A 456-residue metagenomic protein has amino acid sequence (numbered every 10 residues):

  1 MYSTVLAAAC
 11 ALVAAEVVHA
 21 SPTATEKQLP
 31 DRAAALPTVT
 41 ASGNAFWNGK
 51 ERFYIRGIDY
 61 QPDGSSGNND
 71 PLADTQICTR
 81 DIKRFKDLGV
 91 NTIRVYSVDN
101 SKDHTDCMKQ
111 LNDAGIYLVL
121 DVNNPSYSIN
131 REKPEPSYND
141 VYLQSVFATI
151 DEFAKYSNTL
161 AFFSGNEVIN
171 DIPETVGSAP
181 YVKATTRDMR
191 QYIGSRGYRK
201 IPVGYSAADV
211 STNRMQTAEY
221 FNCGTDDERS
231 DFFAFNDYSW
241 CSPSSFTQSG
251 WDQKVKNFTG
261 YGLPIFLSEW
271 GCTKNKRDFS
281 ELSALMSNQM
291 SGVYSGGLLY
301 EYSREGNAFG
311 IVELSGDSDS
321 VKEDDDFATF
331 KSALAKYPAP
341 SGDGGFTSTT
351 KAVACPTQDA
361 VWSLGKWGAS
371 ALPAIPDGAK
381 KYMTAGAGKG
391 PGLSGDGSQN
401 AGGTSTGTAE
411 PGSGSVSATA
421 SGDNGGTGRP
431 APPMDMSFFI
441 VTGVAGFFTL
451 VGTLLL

Functional and structural regions predicted by a protein language model:
Y2, A11-D87: N-terminal carbohydrate-binding accessory modules
R56-I58, I93-V95, L118-V122, L160-S164 (+4 more regions): Hydrophobic faces of well-ordered beta-strands that scaffold small-molecule active sites in alpha/beta enzyme cores
G67-F85, V141-I150, T212-D227, F279-L285: Short, acidic/polar
I77-I129, V182-G204: Aromatic-lined substrate-binding rim segments of carbohydrate-active enzymes
V146-G177, G204: Active-site groove signature of glycoside hydrolases
E174-S287: Noncatalytic carbohydrate-binding groove/subsite architecture in carbohydrate-active enzymes
K274-G368: Substrate-binding cleft of secreted/luminal carbohydrate-active enzymes
D423-L456: Cleavable C-terminal sorting propeptides in eukaryotic secreted/cell-surface proteins
